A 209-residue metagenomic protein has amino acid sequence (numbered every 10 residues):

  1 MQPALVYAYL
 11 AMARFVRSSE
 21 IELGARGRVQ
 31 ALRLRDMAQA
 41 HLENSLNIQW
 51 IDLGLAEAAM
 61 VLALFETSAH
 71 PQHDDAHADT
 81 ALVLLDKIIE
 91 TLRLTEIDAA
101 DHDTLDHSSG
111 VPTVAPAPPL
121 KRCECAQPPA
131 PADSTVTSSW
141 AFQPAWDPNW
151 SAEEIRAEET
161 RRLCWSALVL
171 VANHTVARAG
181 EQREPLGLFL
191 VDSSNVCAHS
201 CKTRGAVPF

Functional and structural regions predicted by a protein language model:
P3, M12-F209: Acidic, Ser/Thr-rich, low-complexity intrinsically disordered regions in fungal proteins
